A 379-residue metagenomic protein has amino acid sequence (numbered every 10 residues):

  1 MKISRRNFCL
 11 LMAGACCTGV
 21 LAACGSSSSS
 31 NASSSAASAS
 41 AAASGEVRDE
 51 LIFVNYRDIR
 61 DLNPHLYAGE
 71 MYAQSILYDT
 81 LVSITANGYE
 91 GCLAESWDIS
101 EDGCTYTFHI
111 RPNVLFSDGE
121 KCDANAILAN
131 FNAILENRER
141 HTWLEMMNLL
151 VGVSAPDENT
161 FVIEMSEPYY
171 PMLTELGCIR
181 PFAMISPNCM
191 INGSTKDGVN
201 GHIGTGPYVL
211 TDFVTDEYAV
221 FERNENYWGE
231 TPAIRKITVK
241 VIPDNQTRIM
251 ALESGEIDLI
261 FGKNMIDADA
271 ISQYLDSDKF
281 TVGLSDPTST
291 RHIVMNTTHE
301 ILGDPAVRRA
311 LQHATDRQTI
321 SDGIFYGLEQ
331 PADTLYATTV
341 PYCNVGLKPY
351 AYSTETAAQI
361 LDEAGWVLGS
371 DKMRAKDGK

Functional and structural regions predicted by a protein language model:
M1-C16: N-terminal secretory signal peptides and thylakoid transit peptides that target proteins across membranes
C24-S35: Bacterial lipoprotein signal-peptidase II cleavage site
V54-E101, A129-N132, I203: N-terminal lobe/hinge region of extracytoplasmic solute-binding protein
N87, G177-P232, K236, T354-D362: Gly/Pro-rich hinge or "lid" segments in bacterial periplasmic/extracellular proteins
E95-R140, V162, I301: Aromatic- and charge-enriched surface segment that lines or borders ligand/interaction sites
L144-M190: Surface-exposed binding/hinge segments that line and control ligand-binding clefts or catalytic entry sites
K196, N224-A270: Ligand-site clamp/hinge motif
G303-K379: Append "and occasionally in soluble cytosolic enzymes with long acidic Gly/Pro-rich linkers
